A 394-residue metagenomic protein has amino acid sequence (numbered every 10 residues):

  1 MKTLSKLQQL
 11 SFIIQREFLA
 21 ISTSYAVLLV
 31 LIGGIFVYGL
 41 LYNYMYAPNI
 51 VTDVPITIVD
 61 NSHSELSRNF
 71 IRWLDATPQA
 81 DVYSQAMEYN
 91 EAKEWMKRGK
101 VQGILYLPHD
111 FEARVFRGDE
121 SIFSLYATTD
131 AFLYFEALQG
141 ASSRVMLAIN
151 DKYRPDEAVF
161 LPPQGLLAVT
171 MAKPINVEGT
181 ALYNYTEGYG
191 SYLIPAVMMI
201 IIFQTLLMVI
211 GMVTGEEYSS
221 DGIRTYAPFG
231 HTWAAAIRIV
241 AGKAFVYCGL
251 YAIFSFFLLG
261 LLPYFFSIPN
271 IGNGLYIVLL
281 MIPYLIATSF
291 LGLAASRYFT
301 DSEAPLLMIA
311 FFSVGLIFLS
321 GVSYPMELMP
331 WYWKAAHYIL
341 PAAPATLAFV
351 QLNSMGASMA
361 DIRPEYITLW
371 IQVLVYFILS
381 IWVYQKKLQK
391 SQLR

Functional and structural regions predicted by a protein language model:
M1-Y189, K386, L393-R394: Extracytoplasmic/periplasmic domains immediately adjacent to an N-terminal transmembrane anchor in multi-pass membrane
L7, S11-Q15, S191, T232-F245 (+4 more regions): Alpha-helical membrane-protein architecture signal
E17, I21-L28, I201, G242-C248 (+3 more regions): Loop-to-transmembrane-helix entry motif
L40, T180-L262: Hydrophobic alpha-helical transmembrane segments of multi-pass membrane transport proteins
Y42, H63, G249, G260-L261 (+1 more regions): Membrane-spanning alpha-helical segments of multipass transporters and channels
L66-F70, I210, G222, F290 (+2 more regions): Hydrophobic alpha-helical segments typical of transmembrane helices and their membrane-interface/capping positions
L166-N176, G222, I339-V350: Peri-membrane helix termini and adjoining interfacial loops of integral membrane proteins
